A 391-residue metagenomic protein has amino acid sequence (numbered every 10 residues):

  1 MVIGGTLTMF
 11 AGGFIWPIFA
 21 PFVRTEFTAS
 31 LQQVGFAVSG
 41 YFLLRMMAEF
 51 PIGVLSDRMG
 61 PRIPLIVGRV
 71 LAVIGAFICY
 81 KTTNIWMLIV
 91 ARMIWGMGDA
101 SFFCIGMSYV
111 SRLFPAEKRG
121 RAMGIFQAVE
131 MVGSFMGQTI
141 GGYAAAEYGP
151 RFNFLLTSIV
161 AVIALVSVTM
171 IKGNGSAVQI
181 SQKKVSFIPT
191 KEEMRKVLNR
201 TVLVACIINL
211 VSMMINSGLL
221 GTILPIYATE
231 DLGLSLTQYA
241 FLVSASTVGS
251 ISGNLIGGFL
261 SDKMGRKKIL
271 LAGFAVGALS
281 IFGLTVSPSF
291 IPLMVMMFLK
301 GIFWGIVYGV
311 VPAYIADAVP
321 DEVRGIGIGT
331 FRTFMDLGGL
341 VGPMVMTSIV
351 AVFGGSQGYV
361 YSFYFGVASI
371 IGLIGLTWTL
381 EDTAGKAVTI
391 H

Functional and structural regions predicted by a protein language model:
I18-Q32, T222-T237: Short amphipathic helix-loop junctions that connect adjacent transmembrane helices in Major Facilitator Superfamily/SLC
T28, G60, K81-W86, G233 (+2 more regions): Helix-breaking motifs and short loop linkers at transmembrane-helix boundaries and internal kinks in secondary membrane
F42-F50, S134-F135, T247-I251, L255 (+1 more regions): Residue-level signature of mid-helix packing/kink "hotspots" within the transmembrane helices of 12-pass Major
I63-F77, K268-G283: Structural signature of the two symmetry-related core transmembrane helices
W86-I94, S280, I291-L299: Paired small-residue
M93-E130, Y314: Cytoplasmic helix-loop-helix junction between adjacent transmembrane helices in 12-TM secondary transporters
A146-I159, V350-A368: A membrane-interface helix-boundary motif in multi-pass transporters
G173-C206, H391: Juxtamembrane intracellular "pre-TM" segments in multi-pass secondary transporters
